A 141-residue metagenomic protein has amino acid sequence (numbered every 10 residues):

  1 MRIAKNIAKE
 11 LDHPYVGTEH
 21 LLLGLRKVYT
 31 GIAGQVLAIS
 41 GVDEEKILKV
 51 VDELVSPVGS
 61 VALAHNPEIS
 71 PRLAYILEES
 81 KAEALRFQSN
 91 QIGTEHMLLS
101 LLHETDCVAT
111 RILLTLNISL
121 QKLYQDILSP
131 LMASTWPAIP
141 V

Functional and structural regions predicted by a protein language model:
M1-V141: Histone-fold recognition with a strong bias for associated Lys/Arg-rich disordered tails
